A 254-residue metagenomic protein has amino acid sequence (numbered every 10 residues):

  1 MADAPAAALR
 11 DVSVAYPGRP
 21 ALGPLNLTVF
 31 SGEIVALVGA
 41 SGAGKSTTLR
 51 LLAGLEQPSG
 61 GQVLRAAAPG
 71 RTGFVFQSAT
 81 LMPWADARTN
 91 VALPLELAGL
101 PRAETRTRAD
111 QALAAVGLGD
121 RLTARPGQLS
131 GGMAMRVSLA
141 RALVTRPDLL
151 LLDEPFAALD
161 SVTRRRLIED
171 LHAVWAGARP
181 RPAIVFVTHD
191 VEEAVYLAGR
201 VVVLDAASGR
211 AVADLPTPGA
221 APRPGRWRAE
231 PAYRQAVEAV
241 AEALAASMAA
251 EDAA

Functional and structural regions predicted by a protein language model:
V38-A40: The feature captures the beta-strand-to-loop junction immediately N-terminal to the Walker
A53: Helix-to-loop junction immediately C-terminal to a conserved catalytic motif
A85-A92: Short coil-to-helix segment of the ABC ATPase nucleotide-binding domain corresponding to the Q-loop/switch region
E96, A103-R121, H172-A173: Conserved ABC ATPase "signature" region
R125-L129, M133: Conserved ABC ATPase signature
V144-D148: A short, proline-enriched helix->beta-strand linker immediately N-terminal to the Walker B motif in ABC-type P-loop
L150-D153: Catalytic Walker B motif of ABC-type/P-loop ATPase nucleotide-binding domains
